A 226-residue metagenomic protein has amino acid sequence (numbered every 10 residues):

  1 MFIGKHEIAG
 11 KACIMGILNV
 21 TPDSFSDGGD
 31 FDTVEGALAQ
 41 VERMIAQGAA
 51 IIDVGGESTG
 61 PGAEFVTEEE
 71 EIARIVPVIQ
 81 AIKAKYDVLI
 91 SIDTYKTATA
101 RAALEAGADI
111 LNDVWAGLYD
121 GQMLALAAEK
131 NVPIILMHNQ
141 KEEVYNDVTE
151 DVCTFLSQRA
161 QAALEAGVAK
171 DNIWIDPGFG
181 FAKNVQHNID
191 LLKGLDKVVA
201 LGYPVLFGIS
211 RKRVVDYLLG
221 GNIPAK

Functional and structural regions predicted by a protein language model:
F2-K5, A9, S26-Q40, T59-A81 (+5 more regions): Active-site-adjacent loop and "lid" segments of alpha/beta metabolic enzymes
G10-G16, I45-V54, A127-L136: Short coil-to-beta-strand
L18, M44, G48, I52 (+5 more regions): Conserved, mostly hydrophobic/aromatic
T21, I52-G56, L136-N139, W174-F179 (+1 more regions): Short beta-strands and strand-loop turn motifs
A169-I173: Short acidic capping loops at alpha-helix termini that bridge into adjacent secondary structure
